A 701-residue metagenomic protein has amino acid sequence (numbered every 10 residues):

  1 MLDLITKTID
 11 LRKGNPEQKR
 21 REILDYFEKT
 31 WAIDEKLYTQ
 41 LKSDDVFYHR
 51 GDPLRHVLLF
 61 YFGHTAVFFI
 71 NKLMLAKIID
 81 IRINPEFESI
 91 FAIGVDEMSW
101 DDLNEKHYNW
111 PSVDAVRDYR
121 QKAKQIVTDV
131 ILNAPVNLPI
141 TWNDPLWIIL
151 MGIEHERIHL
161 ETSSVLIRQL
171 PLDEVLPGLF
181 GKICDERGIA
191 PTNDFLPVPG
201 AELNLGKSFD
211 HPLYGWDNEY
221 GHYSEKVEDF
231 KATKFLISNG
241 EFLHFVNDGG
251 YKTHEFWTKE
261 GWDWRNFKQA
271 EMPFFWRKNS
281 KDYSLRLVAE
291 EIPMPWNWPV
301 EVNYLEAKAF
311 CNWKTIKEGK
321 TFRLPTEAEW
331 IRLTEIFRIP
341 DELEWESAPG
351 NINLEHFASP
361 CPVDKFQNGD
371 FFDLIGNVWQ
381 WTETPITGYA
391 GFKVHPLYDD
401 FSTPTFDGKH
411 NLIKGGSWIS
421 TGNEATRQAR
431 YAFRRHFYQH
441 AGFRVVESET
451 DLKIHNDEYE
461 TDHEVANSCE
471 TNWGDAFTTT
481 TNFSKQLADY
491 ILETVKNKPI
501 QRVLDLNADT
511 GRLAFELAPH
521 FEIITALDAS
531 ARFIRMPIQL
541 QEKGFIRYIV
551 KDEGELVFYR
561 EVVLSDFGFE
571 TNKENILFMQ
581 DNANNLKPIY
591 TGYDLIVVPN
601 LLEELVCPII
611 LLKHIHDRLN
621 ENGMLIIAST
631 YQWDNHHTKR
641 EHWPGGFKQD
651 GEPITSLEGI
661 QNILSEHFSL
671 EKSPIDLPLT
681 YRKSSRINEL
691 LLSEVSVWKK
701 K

Functional and structural regions predicted by a protein language model:
L2-H56, G63-V67, L75-I126, V130-N133 (+8 more regions): Disulfide-stabilized, aromatic/cysteine-rich ligand-recognition loop
G152, E156-I158, L166-E186, P191-G215 (+3 more regions): Functional-site microenvironments in short loops/helix caps that host divalent-cation chemistry
T478-I500: Conserved alpha-helix/loop element of class I SAM-dependent methyltransferases that forms part of the SAM/SAH-binding
Q539-N585: S-adenosyl-L-methionine
E553, H637-P674: Conserved Class I S-adenosyl-L-methionine
N584-I596: A short acidic, Gly/Pro-enriched loop at the edge of an enzyme's catalytic core that lines a small-molecule cofactor
I609-E621: A short glycine-rich, Lys/Arg-flanked "PGG" loop and its adjoining helix->strand segment in the class I
N622-T630: Conserved beta-strand signature within the Rossmann-like core of class I S-adenosyl-L-methionine
